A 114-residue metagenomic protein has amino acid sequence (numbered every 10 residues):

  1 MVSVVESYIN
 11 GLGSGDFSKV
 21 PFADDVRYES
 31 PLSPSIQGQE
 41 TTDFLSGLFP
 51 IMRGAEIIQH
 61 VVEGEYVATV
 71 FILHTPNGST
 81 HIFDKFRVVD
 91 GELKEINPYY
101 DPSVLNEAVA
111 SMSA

Functional and structural regions predicted by a protein language model:
M1-A114: C-terminal and inter-domain tail/linker signature
